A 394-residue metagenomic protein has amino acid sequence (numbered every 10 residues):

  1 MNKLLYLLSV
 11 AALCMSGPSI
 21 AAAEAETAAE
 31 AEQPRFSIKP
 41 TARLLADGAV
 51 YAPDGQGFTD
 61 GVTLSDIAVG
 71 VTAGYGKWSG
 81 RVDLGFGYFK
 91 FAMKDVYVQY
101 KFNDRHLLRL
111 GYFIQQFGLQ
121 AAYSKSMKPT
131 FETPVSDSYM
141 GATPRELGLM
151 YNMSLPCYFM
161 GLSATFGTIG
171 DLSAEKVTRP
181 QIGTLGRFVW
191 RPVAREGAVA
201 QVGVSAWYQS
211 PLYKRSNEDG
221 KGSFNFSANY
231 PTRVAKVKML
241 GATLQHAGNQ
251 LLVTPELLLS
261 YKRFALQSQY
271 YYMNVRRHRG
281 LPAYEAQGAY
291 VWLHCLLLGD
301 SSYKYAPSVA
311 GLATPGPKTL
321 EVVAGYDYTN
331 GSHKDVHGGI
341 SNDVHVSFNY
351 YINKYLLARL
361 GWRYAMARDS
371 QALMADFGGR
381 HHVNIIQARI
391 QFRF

Functional and structural regions predicted by a protein language model:
M1, L7, L13-L45, S302-Y305 (+1 more regions): N-terminal periplasmic/intermembrane-space "pro-region" immediately following the signal or transit peptide
K3-L4, L360: Hydrophobic alpha-helical segments, especially transmembrane helices and their immediate juxtamembrane helical caps
L13-C14, G167, M273, A365: Single-residue recognition of alpha-helix boundary sites
C14-P18, W78, G378: Hydrophobic alpha-helical membrane context
A29-A52, Q56-L212, C295-S301, A306-T314 (+1 more regions): Outer membrane beta-barrel
K39, G197-Q201, Y208, L212-K236: Glycan-binding loop/region signatures in secreted carbohydrate-active enzymes
G55-Q56, D219-F394: Outer-membrane beta-barrel pore domains
